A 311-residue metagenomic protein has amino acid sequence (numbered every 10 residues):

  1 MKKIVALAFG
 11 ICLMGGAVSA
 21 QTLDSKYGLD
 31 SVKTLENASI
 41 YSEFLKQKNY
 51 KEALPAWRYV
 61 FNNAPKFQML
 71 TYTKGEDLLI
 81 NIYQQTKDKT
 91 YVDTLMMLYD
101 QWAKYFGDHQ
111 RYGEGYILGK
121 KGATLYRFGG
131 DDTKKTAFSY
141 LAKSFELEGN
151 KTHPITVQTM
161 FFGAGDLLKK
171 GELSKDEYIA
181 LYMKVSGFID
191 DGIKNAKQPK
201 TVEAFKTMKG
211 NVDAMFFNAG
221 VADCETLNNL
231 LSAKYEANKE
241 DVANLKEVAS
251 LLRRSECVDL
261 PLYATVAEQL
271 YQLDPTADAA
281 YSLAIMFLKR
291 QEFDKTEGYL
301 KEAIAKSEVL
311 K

Functional and structural regions predicted by a protein language model:
M1-I4, A20: Positively charged n-region of N-terminal signal peptides that target proteins for export
I4-M14: Sec-dependent N-terminal signal peptides
V18-D93, M97, Y105-Y116: N-terminal leader/linker segments that initiate helical-solenoid repeat arrays
Q21-D24, L54-Y59, D88-Y105, D132-E148 (+4 more regions): Alpha-helical repeat scaffolds
D30-A38, Q68-L70, Y112-K120, K151-T159 (+9 more regions): Generic helix N-cap/helix-start motif at coil->alpha-helix transitions
I40, K74-G75, L79-I82, K121-L125 (+6 more regions): Structural register within alpha-helical repeat arrays
K48, G129-D132, V258, Q291: Residue-level detector of the short coil/turn that links helix A to helix B within each tetratricopeptide repeat
Y281-K311: Alpha-helical adaptor scaffolds
